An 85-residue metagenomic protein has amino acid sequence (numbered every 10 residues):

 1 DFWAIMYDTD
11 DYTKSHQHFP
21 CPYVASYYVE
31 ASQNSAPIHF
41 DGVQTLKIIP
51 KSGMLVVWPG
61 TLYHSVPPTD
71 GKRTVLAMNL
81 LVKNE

Functional and structural regions predicted by a protein language model:
D1-P68, K72-L76, L81-K83: Catalytic core of non-heme Fe(II) oxygenases with the double-stranded beta-helix
